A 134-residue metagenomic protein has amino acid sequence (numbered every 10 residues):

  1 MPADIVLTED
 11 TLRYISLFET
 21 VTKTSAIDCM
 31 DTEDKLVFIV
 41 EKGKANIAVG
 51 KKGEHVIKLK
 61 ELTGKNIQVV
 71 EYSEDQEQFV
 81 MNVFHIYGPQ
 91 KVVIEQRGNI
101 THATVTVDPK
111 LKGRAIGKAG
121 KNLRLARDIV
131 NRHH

Functional and structural regions predicted by a protein language model:
M1-H134: RNA-contacting regions in translation and RNA-metabolism proteins, encompassing KH/S1 modules where present
